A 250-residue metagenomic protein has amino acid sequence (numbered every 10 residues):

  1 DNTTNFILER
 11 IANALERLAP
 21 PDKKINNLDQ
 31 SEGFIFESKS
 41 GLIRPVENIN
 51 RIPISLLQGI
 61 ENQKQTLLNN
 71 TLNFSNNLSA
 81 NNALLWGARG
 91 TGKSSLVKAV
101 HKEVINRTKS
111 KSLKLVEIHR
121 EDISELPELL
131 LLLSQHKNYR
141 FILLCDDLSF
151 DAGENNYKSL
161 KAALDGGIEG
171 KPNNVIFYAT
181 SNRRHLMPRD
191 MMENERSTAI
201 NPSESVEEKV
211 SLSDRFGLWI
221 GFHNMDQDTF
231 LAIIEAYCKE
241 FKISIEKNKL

Functional and structural regions predicted by a protein language model:
D1-P45: Interdomain "pre-motor" coupling segment immediately N-terminal to P-loop NTPase/helicase cores
N2-T3, L42-T66: Dynamic helix-loop-helix/coil hinge segments at AAA+ ATPase domain boundaries and subdomain interfaces
V46-N48, N73-A80: Phosphate-binding P-loop
N62-N76: Pre-Walker A adenine-sensing motif
N77-A99: Walker A/P-loop nucleotide-binding motif
E103-R140, L148-G153: AAA+/P-loop NTPase substrate/partner-engagement loops
I105-N106, S134-Q135, A152-T198: Conserved catalytic/switch belt of AAA+ P-loop NTPases
S181, S197-V210, G217-L231: Conserved AAA+ ATPase "SRH/arginine-finger" region at the nucleotide-binding site
